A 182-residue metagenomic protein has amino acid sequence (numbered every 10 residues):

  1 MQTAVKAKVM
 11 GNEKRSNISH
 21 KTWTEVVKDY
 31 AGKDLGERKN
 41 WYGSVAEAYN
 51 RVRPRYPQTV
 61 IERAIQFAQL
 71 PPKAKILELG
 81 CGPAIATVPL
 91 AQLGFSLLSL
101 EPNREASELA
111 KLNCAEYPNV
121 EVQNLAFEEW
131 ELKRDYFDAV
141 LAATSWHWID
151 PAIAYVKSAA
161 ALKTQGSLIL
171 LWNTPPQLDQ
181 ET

Functional and structural regions predicted by a protein language model:
G11-P71: Conserved class I S-adenosyl-L-methionine
K75, G166-S167: Short glycine-centered segments of the SAM/dcSAM-binding site in methyltransferase folds
L77, P83-E129: Class I SAM-dependent methyltransferase SAM/SAH-binding core
W130-V140: A short acidic, Gly/Pro-enriched loop at the edge of an enzyme's catalytic core that lines a small-molecule cofactor
D138-A152: A short SAM/SAH-binding and catalytic strip from SAM-dependent methyltransferases
I153-T164: A short glycine-rich, Lys/Arg-flanked "PGG" loop and its adjoining helix->strand segment in the class I
S167-T182: Conserved class I S-adenosyl-L-methionine
